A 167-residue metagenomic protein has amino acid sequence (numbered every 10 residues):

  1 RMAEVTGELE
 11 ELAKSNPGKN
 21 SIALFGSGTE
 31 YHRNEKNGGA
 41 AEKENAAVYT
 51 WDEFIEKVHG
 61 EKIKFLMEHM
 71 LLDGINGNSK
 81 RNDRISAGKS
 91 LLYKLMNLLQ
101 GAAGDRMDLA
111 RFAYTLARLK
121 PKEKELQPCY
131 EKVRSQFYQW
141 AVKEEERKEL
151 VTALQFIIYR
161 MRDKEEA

Functional and structural regions predicted by a protein language model:
R1-A167: Charged, helix-rich terminal subdomains or tails
